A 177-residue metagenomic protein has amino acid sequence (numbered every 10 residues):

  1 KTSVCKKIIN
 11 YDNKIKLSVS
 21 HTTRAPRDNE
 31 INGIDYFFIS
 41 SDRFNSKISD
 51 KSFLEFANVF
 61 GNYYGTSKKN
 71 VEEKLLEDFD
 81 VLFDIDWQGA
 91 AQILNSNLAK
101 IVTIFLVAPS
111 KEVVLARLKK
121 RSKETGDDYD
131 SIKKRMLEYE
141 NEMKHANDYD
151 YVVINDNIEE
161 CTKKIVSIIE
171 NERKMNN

Functional and structural regions predicted by a protein language model:
K1-T2: Walker A/P-loop
C5-K6: The feature captures the helix immediately C-terminal to the Walker
I9-V19: Post-Walker A helix-loop "phosphate-sensing" segment adjacent to the P-loop in P-loop NTPases
T22-V81, W87-Q88: ATP-dependent small-molecule kinase phosphotransfer cores that center on conserved nucleotide phosphate-binding segments
R24-N29, L75-L76, D80, I85-W87 (+2 more regions): A glycine- and Lys/Arg-enriched "phosphate-lid" helix/loop adjacent to the NTP-binding pocket of small-molecule kinases
R135, C161-T162: Hydrophobic alpha-helical packing elements
H145-C161: Phosphate-binding beta-loop-alpha motif at adenosine-nucleotide cofactor sites
S167-N177: C-terminal accessory "lid"/substrate-recognition subdomains
